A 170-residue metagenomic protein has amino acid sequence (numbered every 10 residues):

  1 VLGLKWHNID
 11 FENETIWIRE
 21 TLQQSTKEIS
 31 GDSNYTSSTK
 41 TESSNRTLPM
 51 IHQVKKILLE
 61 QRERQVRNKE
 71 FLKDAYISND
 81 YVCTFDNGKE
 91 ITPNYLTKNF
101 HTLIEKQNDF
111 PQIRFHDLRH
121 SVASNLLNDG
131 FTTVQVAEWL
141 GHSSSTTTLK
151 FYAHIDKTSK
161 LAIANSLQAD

Functional and structural regions predicted by a protein language model:
V1-L4, V136: Alpha-helix N-cap/helix-start motif at helix boundaries, enriched for small hydrophobics
G3-R67, D74-I77: Conserved tyrosine-mediated DNA breakage-rejoining catalytic core shared by Y-recombinases
N8, Q65, S121, G130 (+3 more regions): The DNA-recognition helices of helix-turn-helix-type DNA-binding domains
N13-I18, R114, N125-L126, A137-I155 (+1 more regions): Short functional hotspots where side chains directly engage DNA or cofactors
R19, I51, T84-D86, A153: Residue-level detector of conserved, well-ordered beta-strand and adjacent loop positions that form binding/recognition
Q23-Y35, D129-F131, K150, H154-D170: DNA/chromatin major-groove-contacting recognition/catalytic segments
T39-S43, T84, S121, T147-T148: Ser/Thr-centric signal marking residues that sit in or immediately flank functional binding/regulatory motifs
L48, R64-K73, S78-E138, H142: Short, basic (Lys/Arg/His-rich) helix/loop patches that form interaction surfaces in the mid-to-C-terminal regions
